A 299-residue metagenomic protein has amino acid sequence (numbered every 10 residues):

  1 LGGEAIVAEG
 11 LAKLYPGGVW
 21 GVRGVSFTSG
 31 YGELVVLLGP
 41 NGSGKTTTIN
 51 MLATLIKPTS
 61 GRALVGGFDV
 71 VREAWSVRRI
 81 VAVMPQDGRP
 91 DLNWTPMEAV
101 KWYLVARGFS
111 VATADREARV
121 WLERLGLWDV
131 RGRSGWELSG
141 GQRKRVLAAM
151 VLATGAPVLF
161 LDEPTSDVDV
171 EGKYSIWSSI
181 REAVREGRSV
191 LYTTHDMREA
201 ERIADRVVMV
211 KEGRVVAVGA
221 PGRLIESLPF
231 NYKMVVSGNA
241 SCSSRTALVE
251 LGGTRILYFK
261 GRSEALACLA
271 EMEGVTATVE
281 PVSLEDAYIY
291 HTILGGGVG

Functional and structural regions predicted by a protein language model:
K101, V105, A112-V130: Conserved ABC ATPase "signature" region
S134-L138: Conserved ABC ATPase signature
L147-A148: Hydrophobic anchor residue at the start of the ABC signature
L159-D162: Catalytic Walker B motif of ABC-type/P-loop ATPase nucleotide-binding domains
W177-K260: ABC transporter nucleotide-binding domain
F230-G299: Short, charged/small-residue-rich alpha-helical element at the C-terminal edge of ABC transporter nucleotide-binding
